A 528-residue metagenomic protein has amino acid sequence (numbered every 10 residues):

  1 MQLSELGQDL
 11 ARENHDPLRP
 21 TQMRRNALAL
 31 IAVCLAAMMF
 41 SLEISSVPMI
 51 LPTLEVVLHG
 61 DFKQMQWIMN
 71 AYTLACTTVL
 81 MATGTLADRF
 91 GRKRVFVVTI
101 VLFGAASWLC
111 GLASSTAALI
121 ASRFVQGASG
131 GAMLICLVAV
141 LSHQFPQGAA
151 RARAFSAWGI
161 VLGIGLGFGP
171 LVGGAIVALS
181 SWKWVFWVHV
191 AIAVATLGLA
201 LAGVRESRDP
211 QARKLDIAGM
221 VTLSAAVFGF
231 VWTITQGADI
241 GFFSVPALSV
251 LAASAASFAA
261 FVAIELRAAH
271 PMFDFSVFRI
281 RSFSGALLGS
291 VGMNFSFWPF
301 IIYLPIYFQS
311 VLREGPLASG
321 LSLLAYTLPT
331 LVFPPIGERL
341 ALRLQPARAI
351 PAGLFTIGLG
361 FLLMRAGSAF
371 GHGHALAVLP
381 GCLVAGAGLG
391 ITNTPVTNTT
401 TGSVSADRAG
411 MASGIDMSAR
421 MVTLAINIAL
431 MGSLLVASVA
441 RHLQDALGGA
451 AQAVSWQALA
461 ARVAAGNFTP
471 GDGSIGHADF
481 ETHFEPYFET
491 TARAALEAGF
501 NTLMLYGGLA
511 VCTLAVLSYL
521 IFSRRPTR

Functional and structural regions predicted by a protein language model:
M1-L42: Cytosolic juxtamembrane N-terminal segment immediately preceding the first transmembrane helix of multi-pass
N26-L42, V47-M49, F62, A218 (+4 more regions): 12-transmembrane solute porter fold
I50-T78, L317-S322: Extracellular/periplasmic helix-loop-helix junction of adjacent transmembrane segments in MFS-like secondary
L54-E55, L86-A87, V172-S180, I234 (+4 more regions): Interfacial helix-cap and linker-helix signal at transmembrane-aqueous boundaries of multi-pass secondary transporters
N70-G84, L134-V138, L324-G337: Central cavity-lining transmembrane alpha-helices of secondary-active solute carriers, predominantly the Major
T85-A218, V245: Helix-loop-helix hairpins in multi-pass membrane proteins, especially solute transporters
S156, A178-G292, S296, E314-G315 (+2 more regions): Hydrophobic transmembrane-helix bundles of small-molecule transporters
A195, R420-A515, L520-F522: Hydrophobic transmembrane architecture of multi-pass small-molecule transporters
